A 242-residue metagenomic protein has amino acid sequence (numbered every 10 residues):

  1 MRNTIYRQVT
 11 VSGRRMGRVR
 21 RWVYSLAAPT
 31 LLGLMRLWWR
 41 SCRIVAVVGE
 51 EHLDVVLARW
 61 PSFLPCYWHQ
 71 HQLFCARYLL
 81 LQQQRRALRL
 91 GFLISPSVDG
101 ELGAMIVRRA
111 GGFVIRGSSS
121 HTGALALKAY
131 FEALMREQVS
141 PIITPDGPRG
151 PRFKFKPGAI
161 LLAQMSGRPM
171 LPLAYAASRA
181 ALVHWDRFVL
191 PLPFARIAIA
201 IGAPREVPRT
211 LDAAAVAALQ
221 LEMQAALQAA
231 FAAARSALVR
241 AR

Functional and structural regions predicted by a protein language model:
R2-L79, A87, F188, F194-R196 (+1 more regions): Membrane-anchoring hydrophobic helices of lipid-metabolizing enzymes
P61-H121, S166: Catalytic core of membrane glycerolipid acyltransferases/transacylases, capturing the structured, soluble-facing
V98, S120-G123, P148-F155: Acidic, metal-coordinating catalytic cores used for nucleic-acid/nucleotide bond scission and strand-transfer chemistry
G100-M105, L125-L134: Short, charged beta->alpha transition segments
R109-A110, A133-L134, R187-P193: Short, hinge-like loop/turn segments at secondary-structure boundaries
G117, T144, P172-L173: Generic beta-sheet signal
A129-L162, S166: Catalytic-site beta-strand/loop segments enriched in glycine and acidic/polar residues
P151-A213: A cross-family acyltransferase "interaction/gating" segment
